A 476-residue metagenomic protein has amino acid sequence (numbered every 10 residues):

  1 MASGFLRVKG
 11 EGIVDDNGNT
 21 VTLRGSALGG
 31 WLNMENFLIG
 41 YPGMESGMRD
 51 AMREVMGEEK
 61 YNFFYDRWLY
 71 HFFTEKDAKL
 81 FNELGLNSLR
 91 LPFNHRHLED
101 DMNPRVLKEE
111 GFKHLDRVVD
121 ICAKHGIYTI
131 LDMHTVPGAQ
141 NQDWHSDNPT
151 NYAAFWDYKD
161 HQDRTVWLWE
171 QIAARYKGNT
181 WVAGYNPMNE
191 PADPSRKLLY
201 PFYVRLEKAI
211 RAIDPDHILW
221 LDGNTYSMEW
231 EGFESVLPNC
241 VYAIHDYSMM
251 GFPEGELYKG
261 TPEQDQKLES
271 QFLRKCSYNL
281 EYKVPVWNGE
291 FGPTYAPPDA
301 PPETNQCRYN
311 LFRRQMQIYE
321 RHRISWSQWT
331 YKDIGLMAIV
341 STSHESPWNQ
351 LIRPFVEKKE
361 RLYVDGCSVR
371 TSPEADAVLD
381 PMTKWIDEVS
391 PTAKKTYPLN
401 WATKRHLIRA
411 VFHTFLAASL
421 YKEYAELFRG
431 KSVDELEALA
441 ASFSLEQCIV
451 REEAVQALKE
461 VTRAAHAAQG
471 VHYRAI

Functional and structural regions predicted by a protein language model:
M1-L86, V450, R463-A475: N-terminal carbohydrate-binding accessory modules
S3-E11, D15, T22, S26 (+11 more regions): Active-site region of glycoside hydrolase catalytic domains
G29, P92-H95, M133-N141, G223-T225 (+1 more regions): Short, solvent-exposed turn/loop segments enriched in Gly/Ser/Thr/Pro and often Arg
E35-S46, R105-E109, P137-K159, L237-N239 (+1 more regions): Aromatic- and acidic-residue-enriched segments that line the glycan-binding/catalytic groove of carbohydrate-active
S46-G138, L199-D214, W220, L311-R321: Aromatic-lined substrate-binding rim segments of carbohydrate-active enzymes
Y61-H71, R96-F112, N151-D163, M188-K197 (+2 more regions): The substrate-binding groove and active-site-proximal loops of carbohydrate-active enzymes, especially glycoside
H71-E75, N224-S227, Q264-R274: A Trp-anchored, charged/polar loop motif used as the substrate-binding/catalytic surface of acyl/ester-handling
E303-I476: Aromatic-rich peripheral "rim/lid" segments of glycoside hydrolase catalytic domains that contact and position glycan
